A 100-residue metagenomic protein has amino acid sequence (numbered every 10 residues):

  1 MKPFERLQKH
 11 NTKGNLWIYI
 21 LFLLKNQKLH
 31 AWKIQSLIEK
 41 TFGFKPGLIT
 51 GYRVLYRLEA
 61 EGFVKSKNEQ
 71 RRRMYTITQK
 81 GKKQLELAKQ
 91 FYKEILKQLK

Functional and structural regions predicted by a protein language model:
M1-K9: Short, Lys/Arg-enriched N-terminal segment that forms or immediately precedes the first helix of a structured domain
K9-T50: N-terminal helix-turn-helix DNA-binding core of bacterial DNA-binding proteins
L29, R53, R72, K83: Short alpha-helical
Y52-E59: Short, hydrophobic-biased segments on the C-terminal half of alpha helices that form "recognition helices"
E59-Q70, T76: Beta-hairpin "wing" of winged helix-turn-helix
I77-G81: Accessory beta->alpha helical hairpin/"wing" motif in late/C-terminal subdomains of nucleic-acid enzymes
K83-K100: Amphipathic alpha-helical dimerization/coiled-coil segments that flank or bridge DNA-binding/regulatory modules
